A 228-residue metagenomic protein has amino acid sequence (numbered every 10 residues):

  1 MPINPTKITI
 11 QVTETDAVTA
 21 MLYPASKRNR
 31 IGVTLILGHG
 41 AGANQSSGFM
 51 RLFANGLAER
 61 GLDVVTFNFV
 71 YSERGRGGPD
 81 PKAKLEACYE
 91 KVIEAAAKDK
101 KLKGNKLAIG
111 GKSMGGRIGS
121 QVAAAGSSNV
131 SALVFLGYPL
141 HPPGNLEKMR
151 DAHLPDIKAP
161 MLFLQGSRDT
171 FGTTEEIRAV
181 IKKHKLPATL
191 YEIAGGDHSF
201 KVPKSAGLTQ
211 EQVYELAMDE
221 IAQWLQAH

Functional and structural regions predicted by a protein language model:
K7-K106, F200-L208: Serine-hydrolase catalytic machinery in alpha/beta-hydrolase-like enzymes
L37-A41, S113, G166: Glycine-rich His-Gly loop
Y89-A159: Primarily recognizes the serine-hydrolase "nucleophile elbow" in alpha/beta-hydrolase and SGNH/GDSL folds
D156-K158, F163-Q165, D169: Short beta-strand/loop motif that positions the catalytic acidic residue of the alpha/beta-hydrolase fold
T170-E176: Conserved alpha/beta-hydrolase "acid-adjacent" motif
H184-V202: Catalytic histidine neighborhood in serine/cysteine hydrolases with alpha/beta-hydrolase-type architecture
S205-H228: Catalytic active-site module of serine/aspartate enzymes centered on a nucleophile-bearing elbow/loop
